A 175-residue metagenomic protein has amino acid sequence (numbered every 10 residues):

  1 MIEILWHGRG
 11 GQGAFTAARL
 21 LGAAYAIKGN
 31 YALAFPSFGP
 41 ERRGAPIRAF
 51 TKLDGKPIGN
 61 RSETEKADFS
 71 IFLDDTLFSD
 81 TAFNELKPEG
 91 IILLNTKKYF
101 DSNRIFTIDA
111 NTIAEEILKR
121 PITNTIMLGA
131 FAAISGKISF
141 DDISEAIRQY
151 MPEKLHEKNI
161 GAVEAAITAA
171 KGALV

Functional and structural regions predicted by a protein language model:
M1-V175: Active-site cofactor/cluster-binding pocket
